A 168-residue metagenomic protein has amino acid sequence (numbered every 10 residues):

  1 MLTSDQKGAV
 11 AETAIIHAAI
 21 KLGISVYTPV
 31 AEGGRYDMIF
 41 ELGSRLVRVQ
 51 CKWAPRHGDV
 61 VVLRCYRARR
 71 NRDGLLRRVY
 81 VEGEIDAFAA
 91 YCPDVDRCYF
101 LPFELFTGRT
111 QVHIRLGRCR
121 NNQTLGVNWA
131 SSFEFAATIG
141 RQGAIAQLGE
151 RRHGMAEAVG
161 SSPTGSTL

Functional and structural regions predicted by a protein language model:
M1-Y27: Acidic-basic catalytic patches of nuclease active cores, encompassing PD-(D/E)XK and other metal-cofactor nuclease
A19, M38-F40, R45-P55: Conserved catalytic cores of phosphodiester-cleaving nucleases, focusing on short active-site segments
V26-G33, L42-G43: Active-site metal-binding core of divalent-cation-utilizing nuclease and nuclease-like domains
K52-C98, F103: Catalytic cores of nucleic-acid endonucleases
V95, Y99-Q142: Non-catalytic C-terminal interaction segments of nucleic acid-processing enzymes
S162-T167: Short, intrinsically disordered C-terminal tails of secreted or membrane-associated proteins
